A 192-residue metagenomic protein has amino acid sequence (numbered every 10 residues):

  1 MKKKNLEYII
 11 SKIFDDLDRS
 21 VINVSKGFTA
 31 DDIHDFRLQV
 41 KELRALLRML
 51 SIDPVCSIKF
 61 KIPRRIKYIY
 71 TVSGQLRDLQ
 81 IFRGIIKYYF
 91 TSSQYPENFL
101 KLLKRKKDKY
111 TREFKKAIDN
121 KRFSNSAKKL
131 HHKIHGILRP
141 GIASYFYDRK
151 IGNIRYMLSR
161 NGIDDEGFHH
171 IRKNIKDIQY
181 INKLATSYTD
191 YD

Functional and structural regions predicted by a protein language model:
M1-D192: Function-determining surface determinants
